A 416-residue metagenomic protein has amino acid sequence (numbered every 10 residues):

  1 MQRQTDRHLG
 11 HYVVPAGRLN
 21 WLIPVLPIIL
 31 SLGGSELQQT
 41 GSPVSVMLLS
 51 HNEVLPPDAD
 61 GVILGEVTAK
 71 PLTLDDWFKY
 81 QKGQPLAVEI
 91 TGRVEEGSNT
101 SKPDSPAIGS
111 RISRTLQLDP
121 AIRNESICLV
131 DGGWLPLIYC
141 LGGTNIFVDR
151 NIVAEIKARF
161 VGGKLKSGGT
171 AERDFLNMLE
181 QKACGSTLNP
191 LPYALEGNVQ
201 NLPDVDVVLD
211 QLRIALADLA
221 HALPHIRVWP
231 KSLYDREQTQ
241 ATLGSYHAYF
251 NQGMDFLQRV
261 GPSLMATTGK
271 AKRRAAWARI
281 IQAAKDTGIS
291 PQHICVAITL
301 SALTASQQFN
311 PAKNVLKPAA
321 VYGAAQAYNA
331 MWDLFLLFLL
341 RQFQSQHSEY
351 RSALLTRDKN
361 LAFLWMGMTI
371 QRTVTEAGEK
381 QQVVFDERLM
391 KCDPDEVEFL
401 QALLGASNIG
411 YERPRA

Functional and structural regions predicted by a protein language model:
M1-R3, L37-Q38: Intrinsically disordered, low-complexity regions enriched in polar/acidic and amide residues
Q2-Q4, H8-Y12: Low-complexity, intrinsically disordered or signal/transmembrane-proximal segments
R3, R18-N20: Catalytic cores of DNA base-excision repair glycosylases
G10, G17, G33-G34: Residue-identity detector for glycine
Y12-P15, P24: Detector for intrinsically disordered, low-structure N-terminal pre-sequences
W21-R351, W365-Q371, E376-A416: Active-site-proximal, substrate-binding regions of enzyme catalytic domains and RNA-binding/basic surfaces
S352-T356: Conserved RecA-like ASCE P-loop NTPase motor core of nucleic-acid helicases/translocases
